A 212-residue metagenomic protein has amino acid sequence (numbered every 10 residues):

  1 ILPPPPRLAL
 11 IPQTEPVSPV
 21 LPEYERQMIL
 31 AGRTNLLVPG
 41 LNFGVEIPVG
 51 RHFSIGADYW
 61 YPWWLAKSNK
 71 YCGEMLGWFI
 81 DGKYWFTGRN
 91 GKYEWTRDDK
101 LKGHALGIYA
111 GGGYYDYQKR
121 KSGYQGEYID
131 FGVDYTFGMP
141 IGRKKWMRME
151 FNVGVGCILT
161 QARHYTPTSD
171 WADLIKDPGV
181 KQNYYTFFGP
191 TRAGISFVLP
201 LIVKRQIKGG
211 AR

Functional and structural regions predicted by a protein language model:
I1-A31, G209-R212: N-terminal targeting leaders of membrane proteins
E25-M28, Y117-K119, L174-K181: Extracytoplasmic loops and strand-loop junctions of Gram-negative outer membrane beta-barrel proteins
R26-M28, L37-L41, C72-W78, K102 (+2 more regions): Residues that define the transmembrane beta-barrel architecture of outer-membrane proteins
L37, W60-P62, Y109-G113, N152-T160 (+1 more regions): Outer-membrane beta-barrel pore domains and translocons
L41-N42, Y59-Y61, A66-K67, C72-G73 (+4 more regions): Outer-membrane beta-barrel domain signature
I47-F151: Gram-negative (and chloroplast) outer-membrane scaffold detector with strong preference for beta-barrel transmembrane
W78-T87, F187-R212: Outer-membrane beta-barrel "beta-signal"
T136-L201: A generic hydrophobic-segment detector
